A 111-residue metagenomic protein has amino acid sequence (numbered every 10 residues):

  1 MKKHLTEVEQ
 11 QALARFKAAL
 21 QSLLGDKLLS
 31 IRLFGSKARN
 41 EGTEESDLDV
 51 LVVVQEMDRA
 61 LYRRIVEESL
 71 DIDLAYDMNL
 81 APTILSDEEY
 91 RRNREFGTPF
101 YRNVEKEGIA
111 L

Functional and structural regions predicted by a protein language model:
M1-L29, A38-E44, V54-L111: Catalytic core of pol beta-like nucleotidyltransferases
L48-V52: Short beta-strand->loop micro-motif that forms the acidic, two-metal-ion catalytic signature in nucleotide-processing
